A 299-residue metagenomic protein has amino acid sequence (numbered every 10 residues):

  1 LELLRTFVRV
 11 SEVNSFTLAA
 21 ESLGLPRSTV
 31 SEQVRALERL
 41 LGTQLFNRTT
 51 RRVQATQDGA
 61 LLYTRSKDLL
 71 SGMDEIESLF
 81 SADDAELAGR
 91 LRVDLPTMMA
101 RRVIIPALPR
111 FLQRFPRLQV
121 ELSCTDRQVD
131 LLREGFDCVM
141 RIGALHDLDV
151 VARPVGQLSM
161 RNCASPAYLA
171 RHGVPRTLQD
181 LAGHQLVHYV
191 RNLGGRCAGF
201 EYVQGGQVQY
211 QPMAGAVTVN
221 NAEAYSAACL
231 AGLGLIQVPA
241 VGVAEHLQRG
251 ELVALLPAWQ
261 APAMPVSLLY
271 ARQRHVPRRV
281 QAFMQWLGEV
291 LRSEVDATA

Functional and structural regions predicted by a protein language model:
L4-F7, A19, T56, G232: Hydrophobic two-helix hairpin corresponding to the core of helix-turn-helix DNA-binding domains
R9-G24: Short helix-boundary/capping micro-motifs
E21, R39, A60, Q113: Alpha-helical residues within the helix-turn-helix
E32-A36, A107: Residues within the DNA-recognition helix of helix-turn-helix
E38-A55, L252: A short LG(V/I)-centered, amphipathic sequence patch enriched for acidic residue(s) preceding the LG motif
T50-V53, A60, S71-D94: Short helix-loop hinge/linker segments at domain boundaries
A88-V151: Central regulatory/effector-binding core of bacterial HTH transcription factors
D130-G135, L145-V266, S293-A299: C-terminal regulatory
